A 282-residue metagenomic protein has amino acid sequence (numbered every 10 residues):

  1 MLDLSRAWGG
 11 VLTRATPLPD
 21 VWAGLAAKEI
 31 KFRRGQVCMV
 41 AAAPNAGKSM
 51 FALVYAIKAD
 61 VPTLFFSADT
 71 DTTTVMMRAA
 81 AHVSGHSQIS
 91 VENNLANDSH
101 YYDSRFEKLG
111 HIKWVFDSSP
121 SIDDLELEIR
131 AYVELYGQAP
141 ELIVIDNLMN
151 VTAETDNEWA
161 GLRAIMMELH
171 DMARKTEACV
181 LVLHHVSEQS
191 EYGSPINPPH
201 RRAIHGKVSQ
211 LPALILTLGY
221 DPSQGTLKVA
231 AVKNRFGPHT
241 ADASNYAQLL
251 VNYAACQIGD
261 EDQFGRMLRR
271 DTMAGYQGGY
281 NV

Functional and structural regions predicted by a protein language model:
M1-H86, A274-V282: The Walker A/P-loop phosphate-binding site
M1-S5, G9-A15, A23, P44 (+5 more regions): C-terminal regions of RecA-like/P-loop NTPase motor modules
G35, A59-D60, L109-G110, P212-A213: Short, well-ordered alpha-helix to beta-strand connector turns
C38-V40, L64-F66, V115, L181 (+1 more regions): Hydrophobic/aromatic beta-strand patches that form the interior of the parallel beta-sheet core in alpha/beta enzyme
T63-D156, Y276-V282: Conserved inter-motif catalytic segment of the P-loop NTP-binding fold
A68, H185, Y220: Cofactor-binding loop segments of dinucleotide-utilizing enzymes, especially the Rossmann-like FAD- and NAD(P)+-binding
V144-I145, A178-H185: Structural recognition of the conserved hydrophobic beta-strand(s) that form the central parallel beta-sheet of P-loop
D156-H170, C179-V180, T226: A short alpha/beta connector and helix-capping loop motif
